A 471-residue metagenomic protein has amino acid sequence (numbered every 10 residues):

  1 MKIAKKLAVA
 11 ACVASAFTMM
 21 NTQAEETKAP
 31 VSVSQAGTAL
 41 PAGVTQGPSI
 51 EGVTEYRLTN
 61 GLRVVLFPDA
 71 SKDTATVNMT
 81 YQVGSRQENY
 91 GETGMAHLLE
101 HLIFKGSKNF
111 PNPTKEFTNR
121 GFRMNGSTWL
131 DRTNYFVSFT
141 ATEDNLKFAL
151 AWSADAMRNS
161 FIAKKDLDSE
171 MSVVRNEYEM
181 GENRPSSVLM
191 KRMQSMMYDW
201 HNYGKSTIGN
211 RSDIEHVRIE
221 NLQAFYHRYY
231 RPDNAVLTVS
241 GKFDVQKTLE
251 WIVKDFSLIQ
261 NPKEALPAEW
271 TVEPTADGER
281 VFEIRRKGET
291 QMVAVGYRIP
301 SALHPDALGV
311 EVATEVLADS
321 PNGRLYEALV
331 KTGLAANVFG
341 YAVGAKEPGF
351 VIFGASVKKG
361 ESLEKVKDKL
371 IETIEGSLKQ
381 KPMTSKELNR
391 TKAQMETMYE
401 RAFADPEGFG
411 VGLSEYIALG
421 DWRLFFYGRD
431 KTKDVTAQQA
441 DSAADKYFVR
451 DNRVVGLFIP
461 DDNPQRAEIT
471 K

Functional and structural regions predicted by a protein language model:
M1-Q23: Gram-negative bacterial Sec-dependent N-terminal signal peptides
E25-V44, V236-T238, G354-S356, P382 (+1 more regions): C-terminal regions of mature proteins
E26-S34, D199-Y203, T207, P232 (+3 more regions): An aromatic/glycine/proline-enriched structural segment found at the starts of mature extracellular/organellar domains
A29-G37, L102, S107, A149 (+4 more regions): Scaffold signal of the M16-like zinc-metallopeptidase fold and its non-catalytic homologs
T76-T140, K205-T207, D319-L334, E347: M16/MPP (pitrilysin/insulinase) zinc-metallopeptidase core fold and M16-derived inactive scaffolds
G106, S138-E170, P321, V343-A402 (+1 more regions): M16/insulysin-pitrilysin zinc metalloprotease superfamily fold
R123, A294-R298, L317-V357, P406: A structural supersecondary motif
V173-R192, T271-T290, E327-N337, Q380-F426 (+1 more regions): Short acidic/His-enriched helical or mixed secondary-structure segments at domain edges of catalytic enzymes and some
